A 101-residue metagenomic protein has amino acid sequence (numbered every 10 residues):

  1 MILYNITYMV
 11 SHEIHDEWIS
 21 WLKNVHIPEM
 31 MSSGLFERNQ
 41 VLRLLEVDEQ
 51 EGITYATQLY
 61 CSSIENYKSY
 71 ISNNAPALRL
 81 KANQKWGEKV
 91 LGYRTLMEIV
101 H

Functional and structural regions predicted by a protein language model:
M1-L3, R38-N39: Short, flexible segments with low predicted structural confidence
I2-M9, A56: Active-site-flanking beta-strand signature of metal-NTP-handling nucleotidyl enzymes and homologous cyclase-like
V10-H12, S63: Beta-strand elements of well-folded, non-transmembrane domains
I14-Q40, R79-L80: Short amphipathic alpha-helical segments
S33-E37, G52-I53, Y60-L96: An amphipathic, aromatic/His-enriched active-site/gating alpha helix that lines ligand/cofactor pockets
R43: Residues that line or immediately flank small-molecule/substrate-binding pockets and catalytic motifs
E46-E51: Acidic pyrophosphate-coordinating catalytic loop
M97-H101: Short hydrophobic/aromatic patches at helix-to-coil boundaries
